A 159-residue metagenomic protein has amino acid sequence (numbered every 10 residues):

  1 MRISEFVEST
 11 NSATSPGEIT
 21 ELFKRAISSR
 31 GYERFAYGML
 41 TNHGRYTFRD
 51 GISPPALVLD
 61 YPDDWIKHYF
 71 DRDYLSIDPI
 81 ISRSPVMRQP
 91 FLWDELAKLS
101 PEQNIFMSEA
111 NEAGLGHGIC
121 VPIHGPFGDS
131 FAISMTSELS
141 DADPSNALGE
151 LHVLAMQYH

Functional and structural regions predicted by a protein language model:
M1-S9: Signal-transmission linkers at sensory-effector interfaces
S9-L22: Signal-transducing coiled-coil linker helices
T10, K24-G116: Regulatory input/activation interfaces that engage signals or partners
N11, D143-N146, H159: Signal-transducing alpha-helical linker
H117-I123: Short hydrophobic beta-strand micro-motif common in sensory/regulatory domains
H124-S137: Sensory-domain boundary capping and coupling elements
S137-G149: Regulatory loop-to-helix N-cap segments in sensory/regulatory domains that couple ligand/signal detection
V153-H159: Signal-transmission/dimerization alpha-helices at domain junctions
